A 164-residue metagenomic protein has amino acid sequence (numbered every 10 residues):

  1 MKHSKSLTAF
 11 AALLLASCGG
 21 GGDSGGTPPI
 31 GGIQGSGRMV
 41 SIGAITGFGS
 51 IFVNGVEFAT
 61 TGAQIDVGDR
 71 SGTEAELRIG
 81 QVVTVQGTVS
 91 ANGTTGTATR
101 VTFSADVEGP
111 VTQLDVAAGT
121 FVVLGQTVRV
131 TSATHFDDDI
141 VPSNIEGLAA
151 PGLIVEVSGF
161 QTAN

Functional and structural regions predicted by a protein language model:
K2-K5, L14-L15, G19-N164: Short, flexible, surface-exposed loop segments at domain boundaries
